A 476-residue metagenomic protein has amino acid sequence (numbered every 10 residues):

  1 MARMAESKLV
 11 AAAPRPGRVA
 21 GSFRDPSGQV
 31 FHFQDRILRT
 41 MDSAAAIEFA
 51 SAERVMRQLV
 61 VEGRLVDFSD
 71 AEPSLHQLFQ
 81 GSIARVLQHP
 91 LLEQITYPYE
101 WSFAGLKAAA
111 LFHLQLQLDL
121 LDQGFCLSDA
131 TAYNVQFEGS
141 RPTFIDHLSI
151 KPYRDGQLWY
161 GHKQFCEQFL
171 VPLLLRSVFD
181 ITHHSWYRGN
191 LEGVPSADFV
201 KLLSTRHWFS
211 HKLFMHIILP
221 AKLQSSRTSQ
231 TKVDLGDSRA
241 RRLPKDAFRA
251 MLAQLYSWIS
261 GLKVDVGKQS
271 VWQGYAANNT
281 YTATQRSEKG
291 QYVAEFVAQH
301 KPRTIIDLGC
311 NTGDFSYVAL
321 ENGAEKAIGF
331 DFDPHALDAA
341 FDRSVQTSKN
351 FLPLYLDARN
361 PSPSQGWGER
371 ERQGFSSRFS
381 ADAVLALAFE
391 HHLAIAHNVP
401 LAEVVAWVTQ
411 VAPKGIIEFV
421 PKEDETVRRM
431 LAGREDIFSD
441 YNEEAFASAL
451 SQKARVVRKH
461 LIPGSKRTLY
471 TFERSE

Functional and structural regions predicted by a protein language model:
C126, T131-S177: Catalytic activation segment of kinase domains across protein kinase-like and atypical kinase folds
P302-N311: Conserved class I S-adenosyl-L-methionine
T312-A324: Conserved SAM-binding loop of SAM-dependent methyltransferases across substrates and taxa, primarily the Class I
K326-D331: Conserved SAM-binding motif I beta-strand of class I
F341-R378: S-adenosyl-L-methionine
V384-L385: A conserved beta-strand element that flanks and buttresses the S-adenosyl-L-methionine
H392-V408: A short, conserved alpha-helix within the catalytic core of class I
W407, V411-P421: Conserved beta-strand signature within the Rossmann-like core of class I S-adenosyl-L-methionine
